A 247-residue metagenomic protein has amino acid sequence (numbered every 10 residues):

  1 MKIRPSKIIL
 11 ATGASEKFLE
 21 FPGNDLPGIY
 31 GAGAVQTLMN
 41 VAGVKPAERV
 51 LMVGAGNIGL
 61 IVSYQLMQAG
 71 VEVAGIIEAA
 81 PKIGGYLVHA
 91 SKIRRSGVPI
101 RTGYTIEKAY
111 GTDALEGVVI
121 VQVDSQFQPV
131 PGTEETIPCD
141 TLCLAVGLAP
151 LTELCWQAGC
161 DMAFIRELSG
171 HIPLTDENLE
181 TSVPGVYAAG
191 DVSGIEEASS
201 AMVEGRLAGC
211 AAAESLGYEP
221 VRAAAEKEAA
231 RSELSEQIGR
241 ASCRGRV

Functional and structural regions predicted by a protein language model:
M1-V247: Residues forming the flavin
